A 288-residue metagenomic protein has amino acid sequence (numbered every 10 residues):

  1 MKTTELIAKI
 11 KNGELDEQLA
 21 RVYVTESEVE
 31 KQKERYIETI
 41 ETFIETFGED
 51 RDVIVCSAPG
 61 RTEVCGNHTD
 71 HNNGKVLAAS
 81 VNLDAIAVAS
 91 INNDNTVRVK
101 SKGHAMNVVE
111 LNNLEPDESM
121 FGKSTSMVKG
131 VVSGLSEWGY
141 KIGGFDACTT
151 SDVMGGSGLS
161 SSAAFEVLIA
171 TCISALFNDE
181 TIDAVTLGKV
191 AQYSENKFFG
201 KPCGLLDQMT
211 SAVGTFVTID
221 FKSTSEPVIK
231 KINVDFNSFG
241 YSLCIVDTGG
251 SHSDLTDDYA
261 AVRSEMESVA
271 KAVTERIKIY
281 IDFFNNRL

Functional and structural regions predicted by a protein language model:
M1-R61, I86, S90-F121, G134 (+1 more regions): C-terminal nucleotide
R51-D52, H71-K75, N113-F121, S151-L159 (+1 more regions): A short glycine/serine-rich beta->alpha loop
A58-N73, D152-I169: Glycine/serine-rich anion-binding loops at beta->alpha junctions that coordinate negatively charged ligand groups
N73-N93, V213: Structural signature of FAD isoalloxazine-binding scaffolds in flavoprotein oxidoreductases
R98-K100, G144-S151, T181-Y193: Beta-strand segments within the central parallel beta-sheet cores of soluble alpha/beta enzyme folds
S119-V153: Helix-rich "cap/lid" substructures immediately adjacent to catalytic or cofactor-binding pockets
S157-I245: Fold-level recognition of mixed alpha/beta catalytic cores in primary-metabolism enzymes, strongest
